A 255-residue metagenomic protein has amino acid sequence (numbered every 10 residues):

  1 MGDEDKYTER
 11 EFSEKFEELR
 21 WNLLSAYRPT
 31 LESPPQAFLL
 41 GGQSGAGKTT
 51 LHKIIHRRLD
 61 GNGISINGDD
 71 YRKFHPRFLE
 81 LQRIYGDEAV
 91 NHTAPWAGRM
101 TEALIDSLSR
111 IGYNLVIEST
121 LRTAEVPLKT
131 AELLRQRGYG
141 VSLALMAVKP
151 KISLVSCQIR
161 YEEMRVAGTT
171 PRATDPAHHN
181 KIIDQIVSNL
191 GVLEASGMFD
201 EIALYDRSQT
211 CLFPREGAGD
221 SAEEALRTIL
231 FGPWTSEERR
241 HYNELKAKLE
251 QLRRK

Functional and structural regions predicted by a protein language model:
M1-P29: N-terminal pre-Walker A segment at the start of P-loop NTPase domains
Y27-P35, S107-S109: Phosphate-binding P-loop
Q43-S44: The conserved Walker
K48: Conserved lysine of the Walker
L51: Hydrophobic positions on the alpha1 helix immediately C-terminal to the Walker A/P-loop
G63-E132, R137: Conserved nucleotide-sensing/catalytic segment adjacent to the nucleotide-binding pocket in NTP-handling enzymes
R135-Q158: Conserved phosphate-donor/acceptor-positioning beta-strand/loop module used by diverse small-molecule
V155-K255: Conserved GTP-binding G-domain of TRAFAC-class P-loop NTPases and closely related GTPase folds
